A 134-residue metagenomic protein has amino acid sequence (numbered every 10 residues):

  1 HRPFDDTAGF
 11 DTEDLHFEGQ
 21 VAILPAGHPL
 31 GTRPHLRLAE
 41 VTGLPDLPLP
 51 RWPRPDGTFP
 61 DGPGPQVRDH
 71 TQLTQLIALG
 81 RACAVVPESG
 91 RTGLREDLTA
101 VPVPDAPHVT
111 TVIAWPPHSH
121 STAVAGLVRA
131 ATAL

Functional and structural regions predicted by a protein language model:
H1-P3: Short beta-strand elements of ligand-binding domains
D5-V85, G90-H108: C-terminal regulatory
A84, T99-L134: A late-sequence structural motif
